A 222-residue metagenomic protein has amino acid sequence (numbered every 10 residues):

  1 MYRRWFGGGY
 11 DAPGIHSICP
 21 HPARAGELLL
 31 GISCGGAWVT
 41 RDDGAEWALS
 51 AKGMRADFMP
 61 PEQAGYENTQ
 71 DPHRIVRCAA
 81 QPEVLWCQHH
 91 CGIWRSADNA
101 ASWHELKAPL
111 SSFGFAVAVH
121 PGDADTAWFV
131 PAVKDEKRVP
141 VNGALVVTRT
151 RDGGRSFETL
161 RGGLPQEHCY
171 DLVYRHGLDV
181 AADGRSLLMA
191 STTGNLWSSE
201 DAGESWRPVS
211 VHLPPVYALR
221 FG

Functional and structural regions predicted by a protein language model:
M1-G222: Extracellular glycan-interacting surfaces
